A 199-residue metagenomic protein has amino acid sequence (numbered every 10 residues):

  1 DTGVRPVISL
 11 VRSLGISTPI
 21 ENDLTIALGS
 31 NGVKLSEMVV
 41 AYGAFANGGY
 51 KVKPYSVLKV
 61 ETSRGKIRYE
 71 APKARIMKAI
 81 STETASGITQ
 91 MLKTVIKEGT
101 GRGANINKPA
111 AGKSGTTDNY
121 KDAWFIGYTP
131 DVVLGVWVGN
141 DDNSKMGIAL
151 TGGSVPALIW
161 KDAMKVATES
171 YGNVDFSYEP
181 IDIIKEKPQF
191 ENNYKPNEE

Functional and structural regions predicted by a protein language model:
D1-N47, T94: Active-site-adjacent helix/loop patches that line small-molecule binding or acyl-intermediate pockets
G32-N197: A penicillin-recognizing enzyme superfamily signal
